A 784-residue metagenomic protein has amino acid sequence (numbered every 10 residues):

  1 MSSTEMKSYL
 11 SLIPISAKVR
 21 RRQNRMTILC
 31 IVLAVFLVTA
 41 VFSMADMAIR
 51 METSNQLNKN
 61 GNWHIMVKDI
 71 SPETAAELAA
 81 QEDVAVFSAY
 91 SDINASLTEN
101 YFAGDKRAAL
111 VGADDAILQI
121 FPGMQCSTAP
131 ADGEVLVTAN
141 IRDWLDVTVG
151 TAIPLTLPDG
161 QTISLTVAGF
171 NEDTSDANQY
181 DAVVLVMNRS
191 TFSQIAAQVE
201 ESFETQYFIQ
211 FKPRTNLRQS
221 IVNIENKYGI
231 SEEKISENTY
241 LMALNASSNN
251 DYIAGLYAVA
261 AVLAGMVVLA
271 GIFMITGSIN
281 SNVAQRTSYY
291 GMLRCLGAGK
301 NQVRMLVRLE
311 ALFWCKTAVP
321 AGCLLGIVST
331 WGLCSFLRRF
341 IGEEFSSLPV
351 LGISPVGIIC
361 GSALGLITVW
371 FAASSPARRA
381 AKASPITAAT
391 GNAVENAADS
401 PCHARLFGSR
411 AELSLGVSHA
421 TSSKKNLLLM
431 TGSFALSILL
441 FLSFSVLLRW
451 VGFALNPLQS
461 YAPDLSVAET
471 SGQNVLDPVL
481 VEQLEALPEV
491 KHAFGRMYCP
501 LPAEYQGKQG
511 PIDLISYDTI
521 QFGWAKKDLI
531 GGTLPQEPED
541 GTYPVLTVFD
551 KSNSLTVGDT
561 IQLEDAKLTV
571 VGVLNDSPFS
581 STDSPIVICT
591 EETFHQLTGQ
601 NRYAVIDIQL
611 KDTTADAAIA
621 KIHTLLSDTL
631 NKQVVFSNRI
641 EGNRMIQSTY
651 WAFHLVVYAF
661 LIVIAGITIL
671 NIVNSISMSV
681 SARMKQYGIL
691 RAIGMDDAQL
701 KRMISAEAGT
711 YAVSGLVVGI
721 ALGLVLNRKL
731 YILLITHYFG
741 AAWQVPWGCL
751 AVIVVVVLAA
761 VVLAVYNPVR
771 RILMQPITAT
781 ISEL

Functional and structural regions predicted by a protein language model:
M1-M26, Q285-Q302, S329-I359, I367-G452 (+3 more regions): Feature of multi-pass inner-membrane transport and sensor proteins that recognizes transmembrane helices together
R20, G271-C315, T668-T710: Interfacial "coupling" helices/loops that link adjacent transmembrane helices in transporter permeases
C30-K106, S443-P511: Hydrophobic, regular-secondary-structure patches
A48, Y252, C323-C360, I646-F653 (+2 more regions): Short helix-loop junctions at transmembrane helix boundaries
S96-A152, S164-S175, F192, V199 (+3 more regions): Short beta-strand boundary microenvironments
E201-S202, Q210-A258, A620-W651: A cross-kingdom feature of multi-pass membrane systems that activates on extracytoplasmic/periplasmic
N250-V267, V356, Q647-I664: N-terminal membrane-entry
V307-L324, A397-H403, I704-V718: Selective transmembrane-helix segments that form parts of the transport pathway or gating/packing helices in multipass
